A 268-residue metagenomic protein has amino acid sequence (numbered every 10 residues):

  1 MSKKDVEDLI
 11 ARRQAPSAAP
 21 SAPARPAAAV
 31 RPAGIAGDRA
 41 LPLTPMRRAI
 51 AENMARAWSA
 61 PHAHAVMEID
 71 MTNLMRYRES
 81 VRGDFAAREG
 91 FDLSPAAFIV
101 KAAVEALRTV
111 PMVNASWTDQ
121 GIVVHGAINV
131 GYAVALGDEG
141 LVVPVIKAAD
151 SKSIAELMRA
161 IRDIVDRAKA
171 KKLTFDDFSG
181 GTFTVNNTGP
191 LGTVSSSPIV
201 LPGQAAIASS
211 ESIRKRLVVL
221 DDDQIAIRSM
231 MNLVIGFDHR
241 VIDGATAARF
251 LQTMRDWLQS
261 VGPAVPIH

Functional and structural regions predicted by a protein language model:
S2-H268: C-terminal catalytic/motor cores of large multi-domain enzyme assemblies
